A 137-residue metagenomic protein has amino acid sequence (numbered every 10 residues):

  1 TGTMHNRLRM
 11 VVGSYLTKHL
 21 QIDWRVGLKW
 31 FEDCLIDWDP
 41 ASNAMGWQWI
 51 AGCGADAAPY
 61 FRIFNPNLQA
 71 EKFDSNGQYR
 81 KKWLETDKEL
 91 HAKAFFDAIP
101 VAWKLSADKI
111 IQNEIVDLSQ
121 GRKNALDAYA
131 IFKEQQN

Functional and structural regions predicted by a protein language model:
T1-N137: C-terminal catalytic domain of photolyase/cryptochrome flavoproteins, centering on the FAD-binding pocket
